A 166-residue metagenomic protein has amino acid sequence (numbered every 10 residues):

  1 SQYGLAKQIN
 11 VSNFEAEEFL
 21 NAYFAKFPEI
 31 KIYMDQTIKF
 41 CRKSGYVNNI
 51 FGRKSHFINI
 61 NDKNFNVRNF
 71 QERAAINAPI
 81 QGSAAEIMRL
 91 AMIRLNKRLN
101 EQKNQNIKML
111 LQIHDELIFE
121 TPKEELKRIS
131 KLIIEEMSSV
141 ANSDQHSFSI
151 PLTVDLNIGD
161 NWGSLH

Functional and structural regions predicted by a protein language model:
S1-H166: Conserved catalytic core of nucleotide polymerization and phosphodiester-bond processing enzymes
